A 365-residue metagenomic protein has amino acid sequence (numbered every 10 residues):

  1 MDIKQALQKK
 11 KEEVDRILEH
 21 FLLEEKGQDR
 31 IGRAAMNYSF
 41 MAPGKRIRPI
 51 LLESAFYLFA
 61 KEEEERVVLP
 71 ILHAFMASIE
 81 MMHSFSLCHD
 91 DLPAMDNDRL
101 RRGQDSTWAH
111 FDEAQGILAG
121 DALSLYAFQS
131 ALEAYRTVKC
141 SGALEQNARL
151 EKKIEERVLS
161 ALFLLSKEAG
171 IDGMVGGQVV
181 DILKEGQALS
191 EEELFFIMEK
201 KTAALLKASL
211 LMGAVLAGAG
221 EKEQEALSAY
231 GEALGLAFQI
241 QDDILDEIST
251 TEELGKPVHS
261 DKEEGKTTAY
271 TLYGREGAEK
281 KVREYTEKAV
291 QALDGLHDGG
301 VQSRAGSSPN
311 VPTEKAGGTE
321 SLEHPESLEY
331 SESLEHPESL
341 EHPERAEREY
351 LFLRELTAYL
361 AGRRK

Functional and structural regions predicted by a protein language model:
M1-F21: N-terminal amphipathic/basic leader segments beginning at the initiator methionine
E19-D294, S303-A305, L351, E355-A361: Mg2+-dependent prenyl diphosphate-binding active-site environment of isoprenoid biosynthetic enzymes
G299, E344-F352: Flexible, glycine/charged-enriched surface loops at secondary-structure junctions
T319-P343: Long, intrinsically disordered low-complexity tandem-repeat segments
